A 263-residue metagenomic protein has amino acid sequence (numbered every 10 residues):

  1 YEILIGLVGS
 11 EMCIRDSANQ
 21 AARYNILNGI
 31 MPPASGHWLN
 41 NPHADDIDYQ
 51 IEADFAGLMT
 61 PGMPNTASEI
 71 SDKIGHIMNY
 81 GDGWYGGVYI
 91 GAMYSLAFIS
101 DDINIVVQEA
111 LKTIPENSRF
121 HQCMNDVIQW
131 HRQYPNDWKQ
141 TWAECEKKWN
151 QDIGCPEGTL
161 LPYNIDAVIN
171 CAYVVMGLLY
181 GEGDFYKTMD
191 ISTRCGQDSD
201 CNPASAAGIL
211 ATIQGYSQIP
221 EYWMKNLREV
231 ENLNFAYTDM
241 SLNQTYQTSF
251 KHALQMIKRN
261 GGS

Functional and structural regions predicted by a protein language model:
Y1-G9, C13-I14: Single conserved hydrophobic/aromatic residue that forms the stacking wall/gate of nucleotide- or nucleobase-binding
S10, N65-T66: Short secondary-structure capping/junction motifs at helix and strand boundaries
E11, R15-A21, N79-Y80, I99 (+3 more regions): Secretory-pathway/luminal and periplasmic proteins that interact with or process carbohydrate-rich
A22-A44, A53-P64, D72-I77, A92-G196: Accessory "access/gating" subregions that flank catalytic or transport cores
Y49-A53, Y85, I169-A172, S205: Short, solvent-exposed loop/turn segments at the edges of secondary structure
T66-I74, V88, L227: Short, conserved phosphate-binding/catalytic loop or strand-edge motifs used in phosphoryl-/nucleotidyl-transfer
M78-D82, V88-G91, S95, Y173-S249 (+1 more regions): Catalytic phosphate/nucleotide-handling subdomain of diverse soluble enzymes
N117-N164, I213-S263: Acidic, carboxylate-rich catalytic segments that either coordinate divalent cations
